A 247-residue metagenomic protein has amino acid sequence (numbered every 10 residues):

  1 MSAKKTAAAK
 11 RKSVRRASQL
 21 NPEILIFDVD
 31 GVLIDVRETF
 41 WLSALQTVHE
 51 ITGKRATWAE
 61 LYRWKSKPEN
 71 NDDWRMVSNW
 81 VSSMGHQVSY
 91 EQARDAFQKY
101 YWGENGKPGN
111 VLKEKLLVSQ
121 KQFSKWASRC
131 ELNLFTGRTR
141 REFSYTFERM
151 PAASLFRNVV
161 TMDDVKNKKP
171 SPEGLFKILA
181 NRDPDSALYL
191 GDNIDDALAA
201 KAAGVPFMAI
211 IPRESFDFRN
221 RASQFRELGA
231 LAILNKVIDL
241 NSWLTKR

Functional and structural regions predicted by a protein language model:
M1-F27, N79, V88, Q92 (+1 more regions): Non-catalytic pre-domain segments flanking phosphatase-related domains
Q19-L20, A127-C130, N181-S186, R247: Glycine-rich phosphate-binding loop signature in dinucleotide/nucleotide-binding domains
L20-V29, L33-S119, R141: N-terminal helical cap/lid subdomain that shapes the substrate entry/recognition surface in HAD-like hydrolases
V32, A44, Q120-E148, V160-M162: Substrate-recognition element of Asp-dependent hydrolases with the DxDx(T/V) motif
K65, Q92-D95, A153-K168: A short, structured active-site edge motif that brings together acidic residues
K168-A197: Conserved Lys-Pro-Asp/Glu-containing loop-to-beta segment of HAD-superfamily phosphomonoesterases, centered on
Y189-A232: Acidic, Mg2+-coordinating phosphoryl-transfer loop and its flanking beta/alpha structural elements, shared across
L231-D239: Short acidic-hydrophobic, aromatic-tinged amphipathic segments that line or gate anion-handling sites
